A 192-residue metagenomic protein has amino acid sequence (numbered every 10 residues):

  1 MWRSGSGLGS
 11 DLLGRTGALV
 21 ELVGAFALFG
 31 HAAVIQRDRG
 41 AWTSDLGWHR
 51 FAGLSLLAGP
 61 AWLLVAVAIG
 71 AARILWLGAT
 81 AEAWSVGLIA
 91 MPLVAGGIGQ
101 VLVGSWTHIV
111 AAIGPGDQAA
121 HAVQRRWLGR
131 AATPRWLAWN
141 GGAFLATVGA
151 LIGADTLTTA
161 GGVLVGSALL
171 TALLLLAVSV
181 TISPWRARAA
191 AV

Functional and structural regions predicted by a protein language model:
M1-V192: Hydrophobic alpha-helical transmembrane segments of multi-pass integral membrane proteins
